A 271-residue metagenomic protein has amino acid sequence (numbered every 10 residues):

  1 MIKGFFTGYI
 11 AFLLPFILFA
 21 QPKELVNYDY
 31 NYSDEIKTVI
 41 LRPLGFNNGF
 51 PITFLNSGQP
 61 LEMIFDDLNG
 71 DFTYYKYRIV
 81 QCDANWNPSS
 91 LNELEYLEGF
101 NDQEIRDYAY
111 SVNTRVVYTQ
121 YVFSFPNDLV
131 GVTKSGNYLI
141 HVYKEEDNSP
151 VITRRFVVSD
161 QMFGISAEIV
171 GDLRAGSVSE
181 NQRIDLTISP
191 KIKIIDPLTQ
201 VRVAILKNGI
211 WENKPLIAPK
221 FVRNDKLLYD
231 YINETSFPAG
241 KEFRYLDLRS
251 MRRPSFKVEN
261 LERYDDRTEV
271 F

Functional and structural regions predicted by a protein language model:
M1-E24: Bacterial Sec-dependent N-terminal signal peptides
L25, V158-N181: Low-complexity, Pro/Ser/Thr- and charge-rich linker/hinge segments at domain boundaries
N31-Q81, S177-I188: Contiguous beta-strand segments within globular domains
D71-G99, K193-P219: Extended low-complexity, serine/threonine- and proline-enriched intrinsically disordered segments
E104-D107, V112-P126, N224-L246, S250: Aromatic sugar-binding surface patches on proteins that engage polysaccharides or sugar-phosphate polymers
V117-Y143: Ligand-binding face of N-terminal immunoglobulin V-set domains in extracellular IgSF glycoproteins
T133-E146, A204-K207, D247-R252: Internal, hydrophobic beta-strand segments that form the core of beta-sheet-rich folds
S255-F271: Preference for solvent-exposed, low-hydrophobicity sequence contexts
